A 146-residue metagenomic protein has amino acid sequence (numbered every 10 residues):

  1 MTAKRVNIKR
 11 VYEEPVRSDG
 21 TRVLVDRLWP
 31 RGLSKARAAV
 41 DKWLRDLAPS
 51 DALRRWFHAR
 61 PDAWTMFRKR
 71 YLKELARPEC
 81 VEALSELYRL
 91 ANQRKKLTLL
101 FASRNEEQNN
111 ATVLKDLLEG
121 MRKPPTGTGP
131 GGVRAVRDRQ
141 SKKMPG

Functional and structural regions predicted by a protein language model:
M1-G146: Residues lining hydrophobic/aromatic ligand-binding pockets adjacent to catalytic sites
